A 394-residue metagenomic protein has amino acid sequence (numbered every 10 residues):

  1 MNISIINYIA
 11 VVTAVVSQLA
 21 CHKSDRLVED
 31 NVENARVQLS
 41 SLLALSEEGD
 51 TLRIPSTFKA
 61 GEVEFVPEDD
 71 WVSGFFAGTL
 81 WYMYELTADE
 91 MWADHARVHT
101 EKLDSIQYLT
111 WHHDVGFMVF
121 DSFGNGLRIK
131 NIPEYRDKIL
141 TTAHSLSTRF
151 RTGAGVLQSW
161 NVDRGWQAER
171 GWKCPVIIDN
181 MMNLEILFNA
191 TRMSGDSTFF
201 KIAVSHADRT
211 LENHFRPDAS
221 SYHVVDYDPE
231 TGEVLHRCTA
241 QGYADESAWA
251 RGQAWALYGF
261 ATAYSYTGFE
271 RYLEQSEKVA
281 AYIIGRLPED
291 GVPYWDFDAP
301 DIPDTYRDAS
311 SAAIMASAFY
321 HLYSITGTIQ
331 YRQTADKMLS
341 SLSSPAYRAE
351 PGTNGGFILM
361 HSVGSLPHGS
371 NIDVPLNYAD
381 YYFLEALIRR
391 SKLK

Functional and structural regions predicted by a protein language model:
M1-R26: Bacterial Sec-dependent N-terminal signal peptides
S24-K394: Glycan-recognition and catalytic cores of secretory/periplasmic carbohydrate-active enzymes
